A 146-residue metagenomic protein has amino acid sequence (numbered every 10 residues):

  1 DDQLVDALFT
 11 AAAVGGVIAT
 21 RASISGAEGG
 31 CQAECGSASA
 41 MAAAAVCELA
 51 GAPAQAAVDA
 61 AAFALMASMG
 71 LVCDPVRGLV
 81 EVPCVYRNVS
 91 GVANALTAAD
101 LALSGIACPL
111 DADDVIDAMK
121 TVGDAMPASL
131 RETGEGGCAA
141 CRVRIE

Functional and structural regions predicted by a protein language model:
D1-G70: Phosphate/pyrophosphate-binding betaalpha-module
S39, A44-E146: Functionally critical mobile loop/hinge segments
